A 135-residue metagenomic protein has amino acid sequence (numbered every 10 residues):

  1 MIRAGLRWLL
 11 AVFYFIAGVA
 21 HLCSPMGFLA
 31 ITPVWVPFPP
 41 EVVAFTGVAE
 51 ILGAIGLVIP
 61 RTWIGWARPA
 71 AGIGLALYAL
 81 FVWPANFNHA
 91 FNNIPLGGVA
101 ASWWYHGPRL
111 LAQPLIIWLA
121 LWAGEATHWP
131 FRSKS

Functional and structural regions predicted by a protein language model:
M1-S135: Membrane-interface extramembranous regions
